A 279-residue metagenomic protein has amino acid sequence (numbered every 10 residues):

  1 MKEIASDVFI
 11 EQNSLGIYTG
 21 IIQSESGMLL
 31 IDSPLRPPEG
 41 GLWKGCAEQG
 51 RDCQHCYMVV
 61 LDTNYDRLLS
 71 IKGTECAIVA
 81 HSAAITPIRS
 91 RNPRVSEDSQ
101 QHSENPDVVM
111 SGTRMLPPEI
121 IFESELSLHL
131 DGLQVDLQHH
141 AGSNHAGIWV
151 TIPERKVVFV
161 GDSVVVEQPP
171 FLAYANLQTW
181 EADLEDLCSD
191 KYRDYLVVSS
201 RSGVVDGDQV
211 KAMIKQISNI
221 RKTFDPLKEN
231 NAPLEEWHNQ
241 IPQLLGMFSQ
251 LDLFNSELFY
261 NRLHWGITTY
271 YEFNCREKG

Functional and structural regions predicted by a protein language model:
K2-G45, W149-D162: Conserved beta-strand hairpin/beta-sheet module of binuclear metal-dependent hydrolase folds, prominently
K2-S6, N105-M110, H129-Q134: Short Pro/Gly-enriched beta-strand edge/turn motifs at strand-loop
M28, L35-P37, A141-K215, N219: Metallo-beta-lactamase
L29-D32, C56-V59, D136-L137: Short catalytic-loop micro-motif centered on adjacent basic/acidic residues
G45-I121, S127, K222: Active-site HxH/HxHxD metal-binding segment of metal-dependent hydrolases
G50-C53, L130, P153, D190-Y192: Glycine-rich phosphate-binding loop signature in dinucleotide/nucleotide-binding domains
I121-I152: Core dinuclear metal-dependent hydrolase active-site scaffold
V204-G279: Accessory terminal helices/loops
